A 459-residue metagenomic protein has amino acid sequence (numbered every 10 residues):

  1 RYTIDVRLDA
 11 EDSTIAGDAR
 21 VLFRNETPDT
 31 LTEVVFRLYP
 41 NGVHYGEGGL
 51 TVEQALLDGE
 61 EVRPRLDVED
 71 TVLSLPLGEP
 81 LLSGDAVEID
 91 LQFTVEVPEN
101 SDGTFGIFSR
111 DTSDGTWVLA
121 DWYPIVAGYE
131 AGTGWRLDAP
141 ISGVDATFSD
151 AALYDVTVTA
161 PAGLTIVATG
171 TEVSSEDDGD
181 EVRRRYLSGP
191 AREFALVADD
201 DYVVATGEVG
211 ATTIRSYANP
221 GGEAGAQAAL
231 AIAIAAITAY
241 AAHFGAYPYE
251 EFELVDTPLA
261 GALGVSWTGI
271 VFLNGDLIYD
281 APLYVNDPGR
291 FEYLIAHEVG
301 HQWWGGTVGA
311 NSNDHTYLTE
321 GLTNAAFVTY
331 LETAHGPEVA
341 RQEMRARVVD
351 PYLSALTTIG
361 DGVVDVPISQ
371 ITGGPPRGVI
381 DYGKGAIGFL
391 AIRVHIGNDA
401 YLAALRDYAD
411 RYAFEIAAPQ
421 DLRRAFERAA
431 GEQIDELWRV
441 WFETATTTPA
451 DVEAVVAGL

Functional and structural regions predicted by a protein language model:
R1-A16, W117-A120, F148, V456-L459: N-terminal, polar/Ser/Thr-rich
F23-T27: Asparagine-centered strand-capping/turn motif at beta-strand->loop junctions
H44-S113, D178: A surface-exposed beta-strand-loop module
A86, V144-D145, V156-V167, Y186-L187 (+6 more regions): Zn2+-dependent metallopeptidase catalytic core
Q92-V197, D201: Extended, low-hydrophobicity, Ser/Thr/Pro/Gly-biased non-transmembrane segments
V156, Y202-Q302, G306-T316, A326 (+1 more regions): Juxtacatalytic substrate-recognition/specificity segment
G222, A246-P248, A334, E338-A340 (+1 more regions): Amphipathic alpha-helical substructures
H243, S266-I278, H315-A355: Post-HExxH zinc-binding segment in Zn-dependent metallohydrolases
